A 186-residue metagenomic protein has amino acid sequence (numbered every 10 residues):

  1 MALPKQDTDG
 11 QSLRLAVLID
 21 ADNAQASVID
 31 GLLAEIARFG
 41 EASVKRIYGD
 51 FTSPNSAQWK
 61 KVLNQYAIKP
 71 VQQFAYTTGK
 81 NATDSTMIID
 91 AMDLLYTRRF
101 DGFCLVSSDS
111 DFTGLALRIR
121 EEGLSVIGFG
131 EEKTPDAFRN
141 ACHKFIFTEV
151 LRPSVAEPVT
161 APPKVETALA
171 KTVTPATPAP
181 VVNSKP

Functional and structural regions predicted by a protein language model:
M1-Y96, S125: Domain-level signal for Mg2+-assisted phosphodiester chemistry and nucleotide/NA-binding surfaces in nucleic-acid
A21, A75-Y76, S108-S110, E131-E132 (+1 more regions): Short, ordered loop/turn segments at secondary-structure junctions
I29, S56, F112-T113, P135-D136: Short, well-ordered alpha-helical microsegments
V44-R46, G102, K144: Residues at the N-termini of beta-strands
Y48, D101-S108, L115, I119 (+1 more regions): Acidic beta-strand-to-loop metal/phosphate-binding motif
K69, D93-R99, T148-V155: A polyampholytic, Gly/Pro-enriched intrinsically disordered region
L117-P162: Intrinsically disordered, low-complexity glycine/proline-rich and charged
A161-P186: N-terminal regulatory modules in eukaryotic regulatory proteins
